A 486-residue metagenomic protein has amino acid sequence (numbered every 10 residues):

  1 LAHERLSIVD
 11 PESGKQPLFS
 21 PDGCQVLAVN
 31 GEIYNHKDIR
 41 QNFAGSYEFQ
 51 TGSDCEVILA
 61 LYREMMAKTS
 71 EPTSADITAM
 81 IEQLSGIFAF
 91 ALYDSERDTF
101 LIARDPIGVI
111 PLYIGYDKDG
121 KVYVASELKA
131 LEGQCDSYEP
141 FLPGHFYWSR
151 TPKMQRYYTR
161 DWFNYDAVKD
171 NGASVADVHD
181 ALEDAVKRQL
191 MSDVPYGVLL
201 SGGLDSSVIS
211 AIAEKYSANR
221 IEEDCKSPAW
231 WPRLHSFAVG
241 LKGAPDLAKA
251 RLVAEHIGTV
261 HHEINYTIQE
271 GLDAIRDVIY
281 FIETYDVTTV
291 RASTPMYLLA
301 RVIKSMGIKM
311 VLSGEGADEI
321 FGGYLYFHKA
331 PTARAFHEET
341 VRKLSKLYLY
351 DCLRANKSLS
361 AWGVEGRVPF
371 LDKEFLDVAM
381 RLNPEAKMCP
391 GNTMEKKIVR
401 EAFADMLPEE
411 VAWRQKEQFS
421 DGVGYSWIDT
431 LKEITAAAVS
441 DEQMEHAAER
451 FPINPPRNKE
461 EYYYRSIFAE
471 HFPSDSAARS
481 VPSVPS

Functional and structural regions predicted by a protein language model:
L1-T284, E410: Cysteine-centered catalytic environments shared across enzyme families
L6, G316-E319: Short glycine-rich anion-binding loops that position phosphate/pyrophosphate groups of nucleotides and phosphorylated
D38, G322-Y324: Short, solvent-exposed loop/turn and secondary-structure capping segments
E71-P72, D76, V290, M388-K397: Short, charged, surface-exposed loops that flank catalytic or proteolytic processing sites
V175, V239-A300, Y326-A335, K357-S358 (+2 more regions): ATP-dependent adenylate-handling ligase core
D180-E183, S293, Y348-L353: Short, motif-level signal for alpha-helix interfacial/capping segments enriched in acidic residues and aromatics/proline
G202-G203, S313-G316: Glycine-rich beta-strand-to-loop/alpha-helix junction loops that act as flexible
S305-L312, E319, P331, F336-S486: Adenosyl-5′-phosphate
